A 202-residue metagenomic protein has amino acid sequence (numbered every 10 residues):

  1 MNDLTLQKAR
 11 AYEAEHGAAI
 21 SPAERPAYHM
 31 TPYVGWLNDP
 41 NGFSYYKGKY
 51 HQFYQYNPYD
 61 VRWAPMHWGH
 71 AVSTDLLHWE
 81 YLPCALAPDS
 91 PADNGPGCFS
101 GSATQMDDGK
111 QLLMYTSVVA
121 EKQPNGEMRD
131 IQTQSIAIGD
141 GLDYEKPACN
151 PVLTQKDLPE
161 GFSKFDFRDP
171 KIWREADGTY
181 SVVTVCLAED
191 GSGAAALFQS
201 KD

Functional and structural regions predicted by a protein language model:
M1-D169, R174-D202: Beta-rich carbohydrate-recognition and catalytic domains
